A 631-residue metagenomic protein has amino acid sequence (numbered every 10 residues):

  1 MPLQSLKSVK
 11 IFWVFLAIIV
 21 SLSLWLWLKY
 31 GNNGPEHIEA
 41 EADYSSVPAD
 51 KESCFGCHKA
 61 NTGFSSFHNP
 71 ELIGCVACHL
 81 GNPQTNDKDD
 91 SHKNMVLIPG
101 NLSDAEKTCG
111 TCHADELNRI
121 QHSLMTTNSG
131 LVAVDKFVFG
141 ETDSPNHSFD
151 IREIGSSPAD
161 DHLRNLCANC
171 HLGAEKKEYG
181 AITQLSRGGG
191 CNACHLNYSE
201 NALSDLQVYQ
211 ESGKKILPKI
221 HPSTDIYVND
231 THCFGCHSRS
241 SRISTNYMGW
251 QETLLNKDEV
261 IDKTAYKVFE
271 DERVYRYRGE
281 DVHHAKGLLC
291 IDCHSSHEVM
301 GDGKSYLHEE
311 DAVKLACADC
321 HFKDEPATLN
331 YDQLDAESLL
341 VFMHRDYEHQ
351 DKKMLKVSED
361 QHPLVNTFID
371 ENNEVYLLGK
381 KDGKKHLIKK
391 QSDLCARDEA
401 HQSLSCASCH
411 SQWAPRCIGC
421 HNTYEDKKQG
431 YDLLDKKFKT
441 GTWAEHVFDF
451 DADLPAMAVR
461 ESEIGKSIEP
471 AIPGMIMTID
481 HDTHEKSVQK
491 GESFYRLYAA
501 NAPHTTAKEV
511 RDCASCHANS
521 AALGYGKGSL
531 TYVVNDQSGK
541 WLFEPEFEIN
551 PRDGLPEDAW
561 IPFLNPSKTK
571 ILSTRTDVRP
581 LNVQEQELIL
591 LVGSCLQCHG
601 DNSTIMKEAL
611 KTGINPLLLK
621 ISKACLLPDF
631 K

Functional and structural regions predicted by a protein language model:
P2-G63, P70-E178, Y198-E200, Q207 (+1 more regions): C-type cytochrome heme-c attachment and multiheme electron-transfer modules
T183-R187: Long amphipathic alpha-helical coiled-coil segments
